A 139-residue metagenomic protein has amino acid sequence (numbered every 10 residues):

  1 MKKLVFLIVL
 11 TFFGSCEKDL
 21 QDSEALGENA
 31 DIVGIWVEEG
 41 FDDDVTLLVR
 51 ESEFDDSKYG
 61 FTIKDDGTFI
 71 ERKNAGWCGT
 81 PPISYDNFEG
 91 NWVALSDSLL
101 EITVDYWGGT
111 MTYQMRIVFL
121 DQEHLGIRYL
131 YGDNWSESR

Functional and structural regions predicted by a protein language model:
M1-L4: Positively charged n-region of N-terminal signal peptides that target proteins for export
F6-L10: Core hydrophobic alpha-helical membrane-spanning segments
F12-S15: C-terminal motif of bacterial Sec signal peptides marking the signal peptidase cleavage site
E17-R139: Lipid interaction determinants
